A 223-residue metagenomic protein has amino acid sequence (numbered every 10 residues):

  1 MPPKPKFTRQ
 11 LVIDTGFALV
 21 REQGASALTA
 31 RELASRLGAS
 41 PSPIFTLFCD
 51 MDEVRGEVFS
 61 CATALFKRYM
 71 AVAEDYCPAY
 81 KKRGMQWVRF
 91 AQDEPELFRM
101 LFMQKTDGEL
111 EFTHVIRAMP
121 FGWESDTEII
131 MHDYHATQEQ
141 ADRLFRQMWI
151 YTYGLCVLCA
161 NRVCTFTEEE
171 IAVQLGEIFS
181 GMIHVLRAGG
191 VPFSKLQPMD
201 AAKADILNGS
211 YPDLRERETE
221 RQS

Functional and structural regions predicted by a protein language model:
K6-F17, R21, S26-A27, G38 (+3 more regions): An amphipathic alpha-helix adjacent to DNA-recognition modules
R31, S42: Key DNA-contact positions within bacterial/archaeal DNA-binding proteins
A34: The alpha-helix within a helix-turn-helix
E57, M70-L97, F121, A136-Q138 (+1 more regions): Hydrophobic alpha-helical connector segments
V58, A62, F66, M70 (+3 more regions): Hydrophobic recognition helices of helix-based DNA-binding modules
Q92-L110, S125-E128, L155-T165: Amphipathic alpha-helical segments used for helix-helix packing
G108-H135, D142-I150, V157, V173-H184: Amphipathic alpha-helical packing segments from all-alpha helical-bundle domains
E128-H132, T165-S223: C-terminal peripheral helix-coil segments that are non-catalytic and often amphipathic
